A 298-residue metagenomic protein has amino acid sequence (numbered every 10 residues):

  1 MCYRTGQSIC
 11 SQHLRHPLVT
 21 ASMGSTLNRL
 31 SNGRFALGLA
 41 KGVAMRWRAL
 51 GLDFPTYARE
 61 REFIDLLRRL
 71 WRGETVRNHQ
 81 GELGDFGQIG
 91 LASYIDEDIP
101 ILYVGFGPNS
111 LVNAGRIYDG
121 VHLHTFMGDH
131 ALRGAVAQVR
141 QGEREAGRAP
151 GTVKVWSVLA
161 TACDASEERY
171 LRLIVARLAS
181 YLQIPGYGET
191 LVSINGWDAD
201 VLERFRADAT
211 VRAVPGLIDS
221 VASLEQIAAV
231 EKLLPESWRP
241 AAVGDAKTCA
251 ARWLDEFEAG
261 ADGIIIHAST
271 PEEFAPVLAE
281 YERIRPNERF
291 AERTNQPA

Functional and structural regions predicted by a protein language model:
T5-S8, F35-L39, I101-V104, D119-L123 (+2 more regions): Hydrophobic faces of well-ordered beta-strands that scaffold small-molecule active sites in alpha/beta enzyme cores
S8-P17, I95-F106, T161-D164, P235-K247: Active-site mouth loops of central-metabolism enzymes
P17-N28, D164-I174: Catalytic cores of alpha/beta
T20-M23, G105-N113, I174, D245-D255: Short, acidic/polar
L30, R116-I117, A259-A261: Structural motif
F54-G90, L132-R133, A137-D255, R289-A298: An alpha-helical appendage that flanks or caps ligand/catalytic pockets
I99-E143: Loop-centered beta-sheet repeat module
R252-I264: Conserved, well-ordered alpha-helix/loop/beta-strand core segments that scaffold catalytic motifs
